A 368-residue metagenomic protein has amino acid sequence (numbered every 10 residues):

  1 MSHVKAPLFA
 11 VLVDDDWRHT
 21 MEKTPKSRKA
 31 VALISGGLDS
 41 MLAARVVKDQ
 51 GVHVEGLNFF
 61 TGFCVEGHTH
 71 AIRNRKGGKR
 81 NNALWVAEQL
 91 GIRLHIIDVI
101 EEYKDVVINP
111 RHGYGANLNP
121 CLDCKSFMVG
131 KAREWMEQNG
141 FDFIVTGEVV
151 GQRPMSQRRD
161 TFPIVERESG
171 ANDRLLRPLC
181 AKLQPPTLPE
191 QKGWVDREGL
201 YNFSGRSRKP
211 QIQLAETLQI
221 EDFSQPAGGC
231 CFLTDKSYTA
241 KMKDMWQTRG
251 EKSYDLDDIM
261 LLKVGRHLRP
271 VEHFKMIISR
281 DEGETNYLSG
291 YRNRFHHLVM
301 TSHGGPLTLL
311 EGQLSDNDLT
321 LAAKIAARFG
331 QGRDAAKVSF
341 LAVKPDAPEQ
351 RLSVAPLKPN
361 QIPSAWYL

Functional and structural regions predicted by a protein language model:
H3-T217, P348, V354-Q361, W366-L368: ATP-dependent adenylation/nucleotidyltransferase module used to activate substrates
E168, N172-L368: AMP-forming adenylation/ATP pyrophosphatase catalytic core
